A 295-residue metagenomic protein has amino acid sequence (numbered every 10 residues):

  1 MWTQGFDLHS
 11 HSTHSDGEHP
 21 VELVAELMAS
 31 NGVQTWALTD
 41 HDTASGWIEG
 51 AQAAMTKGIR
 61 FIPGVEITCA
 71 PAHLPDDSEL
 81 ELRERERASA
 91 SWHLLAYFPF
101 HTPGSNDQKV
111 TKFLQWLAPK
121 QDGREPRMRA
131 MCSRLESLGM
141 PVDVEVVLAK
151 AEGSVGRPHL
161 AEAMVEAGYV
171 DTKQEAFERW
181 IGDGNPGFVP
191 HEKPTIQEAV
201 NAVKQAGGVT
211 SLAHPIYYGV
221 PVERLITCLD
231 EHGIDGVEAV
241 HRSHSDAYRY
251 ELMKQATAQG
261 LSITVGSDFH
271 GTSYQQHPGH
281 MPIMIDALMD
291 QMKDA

Functional and structural regions predicted by a protein language model:
M1-S89, I181-G182, P194-Q275, I283-M284: An N-terminally biased module of ancient metal coordination in phosphate/nucleic-acid-related enzymes
M55-R224, A287: Extended substrate/RNA-proximal surfaces in nucleic-acid metabolism proteins
M284-A295: Mid-to-C-terminal alpha-helical segments outside catalytic/metal-binding sites
